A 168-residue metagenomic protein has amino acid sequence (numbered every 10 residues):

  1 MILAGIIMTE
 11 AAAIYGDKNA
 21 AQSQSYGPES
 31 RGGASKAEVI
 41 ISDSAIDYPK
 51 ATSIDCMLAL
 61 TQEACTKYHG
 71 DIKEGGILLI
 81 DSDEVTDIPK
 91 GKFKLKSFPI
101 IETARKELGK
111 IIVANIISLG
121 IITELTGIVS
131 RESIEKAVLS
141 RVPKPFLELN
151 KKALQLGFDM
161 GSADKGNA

Functional and structural regions predicted by a protein language model:
M1-A168: Active-site cofactor/cluster-binding pocket
